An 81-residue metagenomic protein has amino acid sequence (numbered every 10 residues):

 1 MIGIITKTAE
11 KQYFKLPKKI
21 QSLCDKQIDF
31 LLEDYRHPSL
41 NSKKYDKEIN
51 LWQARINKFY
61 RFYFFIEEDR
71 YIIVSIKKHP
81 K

Functional and structural regions predicted by a protein language model:
M1-I2, P38: Solvent-exposed, charged interface segments at domain starts and junctions
I2-K7, K11, K15-K18, S22 (+1 more regions): Enriched for short, Lys/Arg-rich terminal
Y13, I28-L31: Generic helix-packing signal
Q21, D25-D29: Short, well-structured alpha-helical segments
F30-A54: A short, surface-exposed loop/turn module that caps and links secondary-structure elements
